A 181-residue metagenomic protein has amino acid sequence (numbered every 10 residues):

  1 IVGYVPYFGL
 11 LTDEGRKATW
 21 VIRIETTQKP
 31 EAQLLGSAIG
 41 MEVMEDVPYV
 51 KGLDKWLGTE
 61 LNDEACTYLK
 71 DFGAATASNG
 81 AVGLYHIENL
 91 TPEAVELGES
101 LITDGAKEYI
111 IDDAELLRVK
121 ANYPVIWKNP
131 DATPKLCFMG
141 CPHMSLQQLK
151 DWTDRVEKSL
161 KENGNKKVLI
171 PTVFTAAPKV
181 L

Functional and structural regions predicted by a protein language model:
I1-A176: Intrinsically disordered, low-complexity segments enriched in small residues
